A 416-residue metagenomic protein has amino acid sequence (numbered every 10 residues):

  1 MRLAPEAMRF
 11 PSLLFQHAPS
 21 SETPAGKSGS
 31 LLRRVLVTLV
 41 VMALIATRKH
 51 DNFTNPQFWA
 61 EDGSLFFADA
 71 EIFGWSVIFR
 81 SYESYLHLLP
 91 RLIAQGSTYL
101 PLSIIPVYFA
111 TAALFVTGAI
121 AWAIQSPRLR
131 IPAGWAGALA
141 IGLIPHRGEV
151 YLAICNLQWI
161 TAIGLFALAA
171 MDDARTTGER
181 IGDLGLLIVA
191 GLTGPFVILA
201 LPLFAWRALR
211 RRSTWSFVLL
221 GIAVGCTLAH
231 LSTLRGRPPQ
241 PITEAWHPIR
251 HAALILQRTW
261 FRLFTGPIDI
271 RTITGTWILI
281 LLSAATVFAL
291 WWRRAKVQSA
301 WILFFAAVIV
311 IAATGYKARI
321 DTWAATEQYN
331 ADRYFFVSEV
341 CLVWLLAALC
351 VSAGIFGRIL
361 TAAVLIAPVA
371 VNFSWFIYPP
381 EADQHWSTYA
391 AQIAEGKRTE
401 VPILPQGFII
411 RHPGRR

Functional and structural regions predicted by a protein language model:
R2-R147, T177-I181, R207-R210, T214-S216 (+6 more regions): Intrinsically disordered, polar/acidic, low-complexity terminal segments
V40, A295-T322: Transmembrane alpha-helix segments characteristic of polytopic inner-membrane glycan-assembly/cell-envelope
L44, W135-V150, Q158-A170, V189-A190: Short aromatic/hydrophobic helix-turn
L143-V150, L231-R237, A313-A325: Juxtamembrane "helix-exit" motif on the non-cytosolic side of transmembrane helices
L157-W159, A325-V351: Hydrophobic/aromatic-rich transmembrane helices and adjacent perimembrane loops
Q158-T177, G182, C341, L345: Specific aromatic-rich, kink-prone transmembrane helix
A167, R180-W206: Membrane-interface alpha helices of multi-pass inner-membrane proteins
L168-D172, A200-A208, L282-L290, E339-I355: Transmembrane alpha-helices and membrane-interface helical segments of multi-pass integral membrane enzymes
